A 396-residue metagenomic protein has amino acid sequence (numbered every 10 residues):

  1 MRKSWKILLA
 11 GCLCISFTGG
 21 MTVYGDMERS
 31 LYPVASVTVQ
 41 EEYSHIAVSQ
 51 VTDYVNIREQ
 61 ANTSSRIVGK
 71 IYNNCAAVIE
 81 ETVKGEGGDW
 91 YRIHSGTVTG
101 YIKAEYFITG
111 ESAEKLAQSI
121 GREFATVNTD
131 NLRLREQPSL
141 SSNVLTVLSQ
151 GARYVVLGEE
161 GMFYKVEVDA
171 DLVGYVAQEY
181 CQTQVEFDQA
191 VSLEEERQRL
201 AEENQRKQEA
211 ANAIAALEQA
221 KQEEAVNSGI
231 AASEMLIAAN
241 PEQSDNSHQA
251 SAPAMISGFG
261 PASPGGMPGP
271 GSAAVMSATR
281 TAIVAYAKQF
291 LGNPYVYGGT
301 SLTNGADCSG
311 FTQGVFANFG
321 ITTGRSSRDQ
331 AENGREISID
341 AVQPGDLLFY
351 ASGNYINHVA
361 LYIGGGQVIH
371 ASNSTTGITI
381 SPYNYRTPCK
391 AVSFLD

Functional and structural regions predicted by a protein language model:
R2, I7-G11, I15, G20-R29 (+13 more regions): Aromatic- and glycine-rich peptidoglycan recognition patches
R2-N56, G69-N73, I108-R133, V147-Q150 (+4 more regions): SH3-family beta-barrel domains
A61-R66, P138-N143, Q330-I337: Short alpha-helix capping/helix-loop boundary micro-motifs
I67-A104, T146-E179, M255: SH3/SH3-like beta-barrel superfamily modules
G69-N73, T146-Q150, T281-Q289, S309-A317 (+1 more regions): Solvent-exposed, polar/charged alpha-helical surfaces in well-ordered, non-transmembrane soluble domains, broadly
L116-A117, E223-N293, Y297-G310, G314: Extracytoplasmic/periplasmic cell wall- or extracellular glycan-interacting regions that localize and scaffold envelope
L291-P344: Catalytic cysteine-centered active-site loop
